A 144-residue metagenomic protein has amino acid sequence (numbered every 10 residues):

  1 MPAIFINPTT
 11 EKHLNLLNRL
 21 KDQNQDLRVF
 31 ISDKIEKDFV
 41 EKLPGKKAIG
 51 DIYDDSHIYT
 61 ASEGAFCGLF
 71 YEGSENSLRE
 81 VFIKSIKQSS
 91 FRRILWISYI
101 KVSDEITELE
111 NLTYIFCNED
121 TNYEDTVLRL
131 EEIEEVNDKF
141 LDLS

Functional and structural regions predicted by a protein language model:
M1-D26: N-terminal Rossmann NAD(P)H-binding glycine-rich loop of SDR-like oxidoreductase domains
P2, I6-T10, F116, D120-S144: Active-site-lining helix/loop region of Rossmann-like oxidoreductase modules
I6, V29-F30, A48: Active-site-adjacent beta-strand anchor residues
T9, S74-E75, I100: Short glycine-rich anion-binding loops that position phosphate/pyrophosphate groups of nucleotides and phosphorylated
N15, V81, R129-E132: Alpha-helical elements of Rossmann-like donor-binding domains used by nucleotide-donor carbohydrate transfer enzymes
D26-F30, K34, F66-C67, L78-D120: Conserved Rossmann-fold NAD(P)-dependent oxidoreductase catalytic core, especially the SDR/UDP-sugar
K34-K87: NAD(P)H-binding glycine-rich loop region in Rossmannoid oxidoreductase-like domains and their noncatalytic homologs
K42-D51, E108-I115, V127-I133: Active-site regions of enzymes building and remodeling cell-envelope glycoconjugates
